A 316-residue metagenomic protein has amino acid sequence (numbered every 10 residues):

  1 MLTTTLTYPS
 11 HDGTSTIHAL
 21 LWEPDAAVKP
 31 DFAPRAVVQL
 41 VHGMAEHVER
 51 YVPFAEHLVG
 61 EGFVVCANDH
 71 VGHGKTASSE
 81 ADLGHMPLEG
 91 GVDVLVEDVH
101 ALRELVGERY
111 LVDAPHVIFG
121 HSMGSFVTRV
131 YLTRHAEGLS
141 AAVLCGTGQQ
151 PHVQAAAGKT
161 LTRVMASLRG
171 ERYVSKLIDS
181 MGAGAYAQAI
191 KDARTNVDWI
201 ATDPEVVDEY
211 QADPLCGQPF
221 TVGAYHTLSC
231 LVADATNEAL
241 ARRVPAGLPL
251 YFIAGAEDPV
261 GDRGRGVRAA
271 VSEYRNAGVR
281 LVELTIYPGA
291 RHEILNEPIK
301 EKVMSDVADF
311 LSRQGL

Functional and structural regions predicted by a protein language model:
M1-A26: N-terminal cap/lid segment of alpha/beta-hydrolase-fold proteins
R35-V38, H42-E46, S122-M123, A256-E257: Active-site glycine-rich loops that stabilize anionic/oxyanionic intermediates across multiple enzyme folds
A55-A81: Conserved alpha/beta-hydrolase
P87-E108: Alpha/beta-hydrolase active-site loop
Y110-S122: Alpha/beta-hydrolase fold nucleophile elbow
T128-L215: Alpha/beta-hydrolase-fold enzymes
F252-A254: Short beta-strand/loop motif that positions the catalytic acidic residue of the alpha/beta-hydrolase fold
R275-L316: Catalytic active-site module of serine/aspartate enzymes centered on a nucleophile-bearing elbow/loop
